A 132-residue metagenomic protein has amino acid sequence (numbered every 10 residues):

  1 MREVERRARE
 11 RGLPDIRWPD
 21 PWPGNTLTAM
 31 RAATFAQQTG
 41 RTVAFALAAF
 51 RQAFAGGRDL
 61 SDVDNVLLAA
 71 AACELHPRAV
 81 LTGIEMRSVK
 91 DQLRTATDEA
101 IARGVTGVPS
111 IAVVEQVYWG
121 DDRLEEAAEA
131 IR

Functional and structural regions predicted by a protein language model:
M1-A53: Structural alpha/beta surface segment adjacent to cysteine/selenocysteine redox centers across thiol/disulfide enzymes
A48-R132: C-terminal cap of thioredoxin/glutaredoxin-like
